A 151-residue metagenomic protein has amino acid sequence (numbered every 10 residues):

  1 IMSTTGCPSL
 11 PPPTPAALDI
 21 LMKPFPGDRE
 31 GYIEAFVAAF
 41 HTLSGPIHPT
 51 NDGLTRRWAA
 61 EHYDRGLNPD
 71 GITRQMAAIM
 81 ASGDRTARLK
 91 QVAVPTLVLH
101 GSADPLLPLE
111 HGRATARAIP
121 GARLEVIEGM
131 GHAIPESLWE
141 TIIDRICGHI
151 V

Functional and structural regions predicted by a protein language model:
I1-S9: Active-site nucleophile loop of the alpha/beta-hydrolase fold
P15-A87, Q91-V94, A114: Alpha/beta-hydrolase
A39, L107, I134: Hydrophobic/aromatic residue at the end of a short beta strand that borders the catalytic acidic motif
L89, V98, G112-T115, L124: Hydrophobic packing within well-folded, soluble alpha/beta domains
K90, R117-A118, G148: Solvent-exposed polar/charged
V92, V98-H100, D104: Short beta-strand/loop motif that positions the catalytic acidic residue of the alpha/beta-hydrolase fold
P105-H111: Conserved alpha/beta-hydrolase "acid-adjacent" motif
A122-V151: Catalytic active-site module of serine/aspartate enzymes centered on a nucleophile-bearing elbow/loop
